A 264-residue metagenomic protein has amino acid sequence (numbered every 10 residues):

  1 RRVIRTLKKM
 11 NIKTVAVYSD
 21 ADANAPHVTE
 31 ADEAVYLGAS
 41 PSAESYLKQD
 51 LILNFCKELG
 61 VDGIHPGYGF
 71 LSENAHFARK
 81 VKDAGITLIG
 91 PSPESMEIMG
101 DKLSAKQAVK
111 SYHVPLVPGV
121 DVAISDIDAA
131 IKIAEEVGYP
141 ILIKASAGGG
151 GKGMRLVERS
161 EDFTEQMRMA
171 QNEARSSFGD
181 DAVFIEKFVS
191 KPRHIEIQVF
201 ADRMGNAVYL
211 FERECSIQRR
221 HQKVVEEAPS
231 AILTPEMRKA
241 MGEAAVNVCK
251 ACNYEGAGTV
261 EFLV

Functional and structural regions predicted by a protein language model:
R1-V260, V264: N-terminal beta-alpha lobe that positions the nucleotide/phosphoryl donor in ATP/NTP-coupled carboxylate activation
